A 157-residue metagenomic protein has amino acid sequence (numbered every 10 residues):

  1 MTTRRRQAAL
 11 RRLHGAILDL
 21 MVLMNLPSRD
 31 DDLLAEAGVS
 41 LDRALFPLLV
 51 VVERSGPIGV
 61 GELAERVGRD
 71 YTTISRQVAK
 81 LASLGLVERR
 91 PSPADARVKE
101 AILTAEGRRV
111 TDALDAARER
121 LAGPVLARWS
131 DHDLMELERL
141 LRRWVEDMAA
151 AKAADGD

Functional and structural regions predicted by a protein language model:
M1-R43, D157: N-terminal leader segment of winged-helix/HTH proteins
D19, P47-E53, R109: Pre-recognition alpha-helix immediately N-terminal to the DNA-recognition helix within helix-turn-helix or winged-helix
V22, V50-R54, D115, R142: Short, locally clustered residues in the helix-turn-helix/winged-helix DNA-binding domain
D42-L48, G107, D133: The N-cap/first-turn positions of alpha helices within or immediately adjacent to helix-turn-helix DNA-binding domains
S55-G59: Short capping segments at the starts of secondary-structure elements
E62-A64: A short acidic, leucine-rich amphipathic alpha-helix
T72: Key DNA-contact positions within bacterial/archaeal DNA-binding proteins
A79-R139, A149: Charged, amphipathic alpha-helical coiled-coil/dimerization segments
